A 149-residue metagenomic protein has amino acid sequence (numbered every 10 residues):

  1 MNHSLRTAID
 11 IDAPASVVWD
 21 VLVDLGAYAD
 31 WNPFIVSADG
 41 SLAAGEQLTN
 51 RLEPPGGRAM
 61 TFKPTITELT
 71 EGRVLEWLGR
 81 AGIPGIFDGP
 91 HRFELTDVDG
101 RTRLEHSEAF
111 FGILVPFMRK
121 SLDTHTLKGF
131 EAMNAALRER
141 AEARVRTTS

Functional and structural regions predicted by a protein language model:
M1-A43: Hydrophobic ligand-binding cavity/cleft-lining segments
H3, R51, R80, M118-L122: Residue-level detector of alpha-helix boundaries and kinks
A29, D39, P55-R103, A109-G112 (+2 more regions): Hydrophobic-ligand binding "helix-grip"
G45-N50: Secreted/surface-exposed cysteine- and glycine-rich disulfide frameworks
R103, A109-S149: A conserved amphipathic terminal alpha-helix motif
